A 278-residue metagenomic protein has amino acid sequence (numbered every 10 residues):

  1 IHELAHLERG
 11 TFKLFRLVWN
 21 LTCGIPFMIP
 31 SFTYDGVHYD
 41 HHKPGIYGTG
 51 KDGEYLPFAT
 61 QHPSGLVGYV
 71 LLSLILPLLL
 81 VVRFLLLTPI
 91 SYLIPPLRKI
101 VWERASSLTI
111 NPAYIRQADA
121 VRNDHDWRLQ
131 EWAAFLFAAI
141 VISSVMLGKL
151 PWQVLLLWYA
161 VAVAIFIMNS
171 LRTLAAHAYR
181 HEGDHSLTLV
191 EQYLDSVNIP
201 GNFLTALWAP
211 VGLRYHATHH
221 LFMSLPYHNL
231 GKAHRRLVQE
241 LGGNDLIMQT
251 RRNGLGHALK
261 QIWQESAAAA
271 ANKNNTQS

Functional and structural regions predicted by a protein language model:
I1, V18-F32, A162-F166, L204-V211: Membrane-embedded alpha-helical segments that form the functional core of polytopic membrane enzymes, especially those
I1-L7, Y34-I46, T173-H181, P210-L225: Histidine-centered catalytic micro-motifs
A5-T11, F15-L78: Intramembrane catalytic core of multi-pass membrane enzymes that act on lipidic substrates
E8-T11, L147-G148, G201: Helix-boundary and loop/linker segments of multi-pass membrane transporters
P26-P30, L147, L225: Transmembrane helix irregularities
T49-N198, A270-N275: Hydrophobic transmembrane alpha-helical segments that form the core helix bundle of multi-pass membrane enzymes
P77, V81-L85, M223-S278: A membrane-cytosol interface segment of integral membrane proteins
S196-A217: Functional transmembrane helices that form membrane-embedded active or gating regions
